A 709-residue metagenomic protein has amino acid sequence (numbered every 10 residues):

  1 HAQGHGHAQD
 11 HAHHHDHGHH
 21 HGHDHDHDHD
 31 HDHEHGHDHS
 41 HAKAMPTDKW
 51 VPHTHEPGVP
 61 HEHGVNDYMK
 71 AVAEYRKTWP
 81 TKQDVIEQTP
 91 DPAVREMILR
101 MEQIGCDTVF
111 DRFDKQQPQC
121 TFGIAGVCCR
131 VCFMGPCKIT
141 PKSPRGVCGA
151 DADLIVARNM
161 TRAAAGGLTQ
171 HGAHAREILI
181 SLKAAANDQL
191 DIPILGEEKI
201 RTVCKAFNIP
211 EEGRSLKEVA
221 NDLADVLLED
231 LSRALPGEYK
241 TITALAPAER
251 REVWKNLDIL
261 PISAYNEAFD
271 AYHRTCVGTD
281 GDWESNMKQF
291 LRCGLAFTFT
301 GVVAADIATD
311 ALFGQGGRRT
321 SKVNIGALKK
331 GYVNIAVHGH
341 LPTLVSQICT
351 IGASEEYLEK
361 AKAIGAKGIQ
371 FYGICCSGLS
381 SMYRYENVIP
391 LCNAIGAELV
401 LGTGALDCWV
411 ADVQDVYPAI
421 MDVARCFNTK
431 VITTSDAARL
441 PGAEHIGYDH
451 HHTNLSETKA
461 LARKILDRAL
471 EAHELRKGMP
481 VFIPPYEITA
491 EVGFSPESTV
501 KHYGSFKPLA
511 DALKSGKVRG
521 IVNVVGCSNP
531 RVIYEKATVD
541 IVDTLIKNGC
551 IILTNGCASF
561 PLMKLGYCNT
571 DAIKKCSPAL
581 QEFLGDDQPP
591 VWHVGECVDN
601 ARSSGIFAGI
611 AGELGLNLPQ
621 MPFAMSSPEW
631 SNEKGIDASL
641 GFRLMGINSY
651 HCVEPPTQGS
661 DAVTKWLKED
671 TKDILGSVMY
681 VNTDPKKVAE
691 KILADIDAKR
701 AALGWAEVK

Functional and structural regions predicted by a protein language model:
H1-H63: Histidine-centered metal-binding segments
W50-A608, G615-K709: Metallocofactor- and cofactor-centric catalytic cores in central/energy metabolism, strongly enriched
